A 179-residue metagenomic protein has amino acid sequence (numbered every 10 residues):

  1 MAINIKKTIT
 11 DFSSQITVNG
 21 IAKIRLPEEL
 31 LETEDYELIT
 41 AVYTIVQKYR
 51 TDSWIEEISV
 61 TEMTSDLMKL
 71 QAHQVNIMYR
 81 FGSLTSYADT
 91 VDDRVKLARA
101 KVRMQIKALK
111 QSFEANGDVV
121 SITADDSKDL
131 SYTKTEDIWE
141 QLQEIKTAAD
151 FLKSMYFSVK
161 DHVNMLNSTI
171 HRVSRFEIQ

Functional and structural regions predicted by a protein language model:
M1-L67: Leu/Val/Ala/Ile-rich N-terminal alpha-helices, chiefly Sec-type signal peptides and the beginnings
N19-Y36, S65-M68, A72-G82, S86 (+6 more regions): Terminal alpha-helical segments
W54-T64, Q71, V91-E140: Extended, amphipathic alpha-helical coiled-coil scaffold segments used for oligomerization/tethering in eukaryotic
T85, D89-L97, K134-V173: Long amphipathic alpha-helical coiled-coil segments
K107-A115, S168-Q179: Short amphipathic alpha-helical patches
